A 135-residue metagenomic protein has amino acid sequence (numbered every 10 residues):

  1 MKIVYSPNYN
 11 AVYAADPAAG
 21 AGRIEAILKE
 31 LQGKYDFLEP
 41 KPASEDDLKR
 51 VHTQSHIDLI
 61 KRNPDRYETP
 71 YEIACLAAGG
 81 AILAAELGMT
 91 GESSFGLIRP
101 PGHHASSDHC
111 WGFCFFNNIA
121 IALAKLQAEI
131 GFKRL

Functional and structural regions predicted by a protein language model:
M1-L135: HDAC/HDAC-like amidohydrolase catalytic core signature
